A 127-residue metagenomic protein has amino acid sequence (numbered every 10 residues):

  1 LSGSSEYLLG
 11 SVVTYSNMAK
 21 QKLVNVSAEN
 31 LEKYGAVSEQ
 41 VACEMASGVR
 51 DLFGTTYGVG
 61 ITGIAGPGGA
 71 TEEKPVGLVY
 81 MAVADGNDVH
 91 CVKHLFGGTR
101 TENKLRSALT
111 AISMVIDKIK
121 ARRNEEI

Functional and structural regions predicted by a protein language model:
L1-I127: Short alpha-helical segments enriched in small residues
